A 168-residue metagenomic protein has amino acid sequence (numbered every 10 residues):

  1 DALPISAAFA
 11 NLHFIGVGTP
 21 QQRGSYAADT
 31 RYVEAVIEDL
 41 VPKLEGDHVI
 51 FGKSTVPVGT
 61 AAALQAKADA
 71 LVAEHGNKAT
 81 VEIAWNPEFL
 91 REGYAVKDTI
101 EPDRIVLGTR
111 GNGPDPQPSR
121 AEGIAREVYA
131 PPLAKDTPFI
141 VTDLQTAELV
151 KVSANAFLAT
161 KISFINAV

Functional and structural regions predicted by a protein language model:
D1-L3: Short, small-residue-biased leader/transition segments that mark boundaries at the very start of proteins
A8-N11: An anion/phosphate-binding loop that grips the pyrophosphate of nucleotide cofactors and donors
H13-I15, G52, L107: Redox-cofactor binding/interface segments in oxidoreductases and associated redox assembly factors
V17-T19, T55, G111: Short glycine-/small-residue-rich Rossmann-like dinucleotide-binding loops
T19-R23, T146-E148: A short, flexible beta-alpha/helix-coil linker loop
Q21-F89: Rossmann-like NAD(P)(H) cofactor-binding subdomain of soluble oxidoreductases
A66-N86, L90-A167: Internal alpha-helical scaffold of NAD(P)-dependent oxidoreductase catalytic cores
